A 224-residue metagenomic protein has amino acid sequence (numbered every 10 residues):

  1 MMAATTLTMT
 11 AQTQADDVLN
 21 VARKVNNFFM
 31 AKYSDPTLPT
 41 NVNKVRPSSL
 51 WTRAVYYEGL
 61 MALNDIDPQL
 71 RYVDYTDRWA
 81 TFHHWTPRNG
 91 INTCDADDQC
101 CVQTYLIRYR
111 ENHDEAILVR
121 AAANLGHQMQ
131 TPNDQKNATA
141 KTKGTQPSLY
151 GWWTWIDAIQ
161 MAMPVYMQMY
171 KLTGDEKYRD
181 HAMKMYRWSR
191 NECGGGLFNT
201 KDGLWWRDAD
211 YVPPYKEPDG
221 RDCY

Functional and structural regions predicted by a protein language model:
M1-T13: Bacterial Sec-dependent N-terminal signal peptides
Q12-Y224: Glycan-recognition and catalytic cores of secretory/periplasmic carbohydrate-active enzymes
